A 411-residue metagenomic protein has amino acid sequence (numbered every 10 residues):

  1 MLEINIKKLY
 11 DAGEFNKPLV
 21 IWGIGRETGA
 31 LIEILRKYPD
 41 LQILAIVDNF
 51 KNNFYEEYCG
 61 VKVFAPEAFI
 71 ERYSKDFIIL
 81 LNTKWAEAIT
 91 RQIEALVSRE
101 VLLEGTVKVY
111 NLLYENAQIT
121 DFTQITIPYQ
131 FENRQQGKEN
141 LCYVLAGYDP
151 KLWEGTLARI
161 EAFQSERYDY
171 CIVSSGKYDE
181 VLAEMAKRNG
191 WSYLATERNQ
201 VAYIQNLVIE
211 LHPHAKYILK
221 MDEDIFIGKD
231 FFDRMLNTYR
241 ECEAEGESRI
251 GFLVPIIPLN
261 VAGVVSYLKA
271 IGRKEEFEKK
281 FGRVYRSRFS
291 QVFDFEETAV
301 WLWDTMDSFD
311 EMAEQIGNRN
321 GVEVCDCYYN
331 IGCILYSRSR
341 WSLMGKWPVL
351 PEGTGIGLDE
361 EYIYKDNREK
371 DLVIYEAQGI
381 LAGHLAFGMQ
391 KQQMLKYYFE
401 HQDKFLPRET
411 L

Functional and structural regions predicted by a protein language model:
M1-E132: Hydrophobic, well-ordered beta-alpha structural blocks that scaffold small-molecule cofactor pockets
E115-R159: N-proximal low-complexity "stem/linker" segments adjacent to membrane-targeting elements
G155, W301-L411: C-terminal catalytic/acceptor-binding lobe
I160-L194: Acidic donor-binding segment of Leloir-type glycosyltransferases
L194-V201: Short, acidic/glycine-rich phosphate-metal binding loop used to engage nucleotide
N206-Y217: Active-site nucleotide-sugar/metal-binding loop of Leloir-type enzymes
A215-F226: Short beta-strand-to-loop acidic/aromatic patch adjacent to the donor-nucleotide binding site
F232-R338, S342, P348: Conserved catalytic core of nucleotide-sugar-dependent glycosyltransferases
